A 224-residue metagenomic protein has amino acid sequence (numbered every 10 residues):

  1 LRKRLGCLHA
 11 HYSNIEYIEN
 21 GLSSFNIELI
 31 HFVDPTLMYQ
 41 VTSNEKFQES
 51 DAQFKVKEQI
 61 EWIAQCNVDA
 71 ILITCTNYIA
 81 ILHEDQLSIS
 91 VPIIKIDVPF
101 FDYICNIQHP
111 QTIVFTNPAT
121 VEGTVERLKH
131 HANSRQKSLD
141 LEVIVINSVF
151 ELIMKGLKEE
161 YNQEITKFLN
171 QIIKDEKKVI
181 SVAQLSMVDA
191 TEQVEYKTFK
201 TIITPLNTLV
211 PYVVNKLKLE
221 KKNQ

Functional and structural regions predicted by a protein language model:
L1-Q224: Non-catalytic structural scaffold of enzyme domains
